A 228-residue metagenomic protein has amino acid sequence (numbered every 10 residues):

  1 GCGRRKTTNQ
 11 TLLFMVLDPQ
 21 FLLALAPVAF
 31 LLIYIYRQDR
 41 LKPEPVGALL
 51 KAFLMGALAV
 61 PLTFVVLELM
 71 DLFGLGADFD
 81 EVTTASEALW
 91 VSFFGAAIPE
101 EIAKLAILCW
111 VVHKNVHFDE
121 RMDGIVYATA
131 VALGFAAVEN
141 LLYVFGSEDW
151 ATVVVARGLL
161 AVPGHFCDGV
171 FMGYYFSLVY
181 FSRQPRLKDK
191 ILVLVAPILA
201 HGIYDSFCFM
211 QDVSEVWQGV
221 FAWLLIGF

Functional and structural regions predicted by a protein language model:
C2, N9-F228: Hydrophobic alpha-helical segments at protein termini of multi-pass membrane proteins
